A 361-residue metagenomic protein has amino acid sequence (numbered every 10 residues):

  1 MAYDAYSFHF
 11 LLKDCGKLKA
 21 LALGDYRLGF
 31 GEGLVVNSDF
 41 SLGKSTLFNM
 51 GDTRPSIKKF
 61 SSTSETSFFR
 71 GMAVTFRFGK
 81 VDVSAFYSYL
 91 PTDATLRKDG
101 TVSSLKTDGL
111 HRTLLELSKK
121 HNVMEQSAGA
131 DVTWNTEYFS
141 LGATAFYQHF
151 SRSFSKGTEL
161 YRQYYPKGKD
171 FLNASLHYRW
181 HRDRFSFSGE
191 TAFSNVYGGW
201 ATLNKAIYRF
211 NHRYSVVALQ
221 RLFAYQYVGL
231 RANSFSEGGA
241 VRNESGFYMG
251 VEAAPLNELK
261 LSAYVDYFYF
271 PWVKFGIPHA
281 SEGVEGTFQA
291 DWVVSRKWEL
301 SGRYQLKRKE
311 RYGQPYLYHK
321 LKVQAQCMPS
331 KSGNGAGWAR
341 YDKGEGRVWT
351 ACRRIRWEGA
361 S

Functional and structural regions predicted by a protein language model:
M1, L21, T46, F139-L141 (+1 more regions): Transmembrane beta-strand segments of Gram-negative outer membrane beta-barrel proteins
Y3-D93, Y214-V228: Outer membrane beta-barrel
A5, S67-F69, H121-T158, R162-S361: Exposed, low-structure sequence patches enriched in small/polar residues
G33-V36, R97-D99, S155, L230: Short acidic, glycine/serine/threonine-rich loops at helix termini
L42-T53, L96-L114, Y164: Surface-exposed loop/turn segments flanking beta-strands in extracellular/periplasmic regions
P55-T63, E116-K120, E190-F193: The substrate-binding groove and active-site-proximal loops of carbohydrate-active enzymes, especially glycoside
F68-H111, H121-V123, S127-D131: Aromatic- and glycine-enriched pocket-lining scaffold segments that form the walls of small-molecule binding clefts
